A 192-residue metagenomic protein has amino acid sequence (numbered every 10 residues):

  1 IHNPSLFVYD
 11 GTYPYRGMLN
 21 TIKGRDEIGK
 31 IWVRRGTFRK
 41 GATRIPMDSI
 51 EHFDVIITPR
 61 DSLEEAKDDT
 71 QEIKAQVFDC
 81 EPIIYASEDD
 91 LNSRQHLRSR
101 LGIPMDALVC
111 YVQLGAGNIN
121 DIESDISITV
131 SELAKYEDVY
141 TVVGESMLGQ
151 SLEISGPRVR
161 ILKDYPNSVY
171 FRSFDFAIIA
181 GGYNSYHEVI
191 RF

Functional and structural regions predicted by a protein language model:
H2-N3, H52, R172-S173: Alpha-helix C-terminal capping/helix-to-coil transition sites in glycosyltransferase folds
H2-P14: Short N-terminal targeting/anchoring amphipathic segment
Y9, D164-F192: A donor-sugar binding/catalytic signature common to diverse glycosyltransferases and related nucleotide-sugar
R16, K40-A42, L63-D68, I119-D121 (+1 more regions): Short, charged/polar "capping" segments at the starts of alpha-helices and the immediately preceding loops
R25-K30, F53-D54, K74-A75, E137-V139: A short helix->loop->beta-strand "cap" motif at the edges of active sites that frequently abuts
R34-A42, S49-L114: A nucleotide-sugar donor-handling region in carbohydrate enzymes
D48-E51, A66-K74, L148-R158, V189: Short loop/helix-cap segments at secondary-structure boundaries that form the rim of catalytic
N92-F176: Donor-nucleotide binding loops and adjacent catalytic segments primarily of GT-B fold Leloir glycosyltransferases
